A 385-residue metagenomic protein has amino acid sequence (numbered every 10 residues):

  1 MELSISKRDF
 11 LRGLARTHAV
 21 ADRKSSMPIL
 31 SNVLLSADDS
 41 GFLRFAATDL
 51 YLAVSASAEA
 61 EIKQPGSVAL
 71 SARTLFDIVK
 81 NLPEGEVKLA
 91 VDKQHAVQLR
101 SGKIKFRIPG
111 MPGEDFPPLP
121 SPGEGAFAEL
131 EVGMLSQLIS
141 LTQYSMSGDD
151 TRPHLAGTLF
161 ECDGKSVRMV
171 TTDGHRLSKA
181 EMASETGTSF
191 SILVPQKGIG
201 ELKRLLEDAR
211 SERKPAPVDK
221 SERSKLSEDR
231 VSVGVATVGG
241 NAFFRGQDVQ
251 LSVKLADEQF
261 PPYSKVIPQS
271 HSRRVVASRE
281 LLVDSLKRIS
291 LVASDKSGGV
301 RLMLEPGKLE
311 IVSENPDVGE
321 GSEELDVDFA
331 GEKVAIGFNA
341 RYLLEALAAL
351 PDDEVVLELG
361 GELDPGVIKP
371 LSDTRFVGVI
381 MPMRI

Functional and structural regions predicted by a protein language model:
M1-I385: Structural preference for solvent-exposed beta-strand-turn elements and adjacent flexible terminal/loop segments within
